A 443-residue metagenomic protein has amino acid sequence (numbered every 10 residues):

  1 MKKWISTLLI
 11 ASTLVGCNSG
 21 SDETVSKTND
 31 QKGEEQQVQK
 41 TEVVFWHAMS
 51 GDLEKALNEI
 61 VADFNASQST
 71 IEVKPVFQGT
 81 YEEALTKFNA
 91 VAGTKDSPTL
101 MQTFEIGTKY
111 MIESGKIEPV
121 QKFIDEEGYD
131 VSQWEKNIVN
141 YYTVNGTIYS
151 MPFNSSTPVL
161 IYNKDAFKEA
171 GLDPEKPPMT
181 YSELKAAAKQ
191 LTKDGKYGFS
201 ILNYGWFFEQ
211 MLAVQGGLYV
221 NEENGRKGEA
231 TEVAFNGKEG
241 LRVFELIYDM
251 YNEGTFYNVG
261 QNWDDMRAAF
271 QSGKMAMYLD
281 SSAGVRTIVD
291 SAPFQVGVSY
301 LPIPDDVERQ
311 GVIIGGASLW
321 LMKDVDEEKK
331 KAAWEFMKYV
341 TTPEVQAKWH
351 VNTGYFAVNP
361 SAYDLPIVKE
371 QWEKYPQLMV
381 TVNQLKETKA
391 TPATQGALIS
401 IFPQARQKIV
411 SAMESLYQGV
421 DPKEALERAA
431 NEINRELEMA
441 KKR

Functional and structural regions predicted by a protein language model:
M1-V44, A66, E424-E427, N431-R443: Short, low-complexity disordered leader/linker segments with a strong preference for bacterial N-terminal type II
V38-S50, I71-V76, T99-L100, Y149 (+2 more regions): Short, well-ordered beta-strand elements
S50-E72, I409: Short, polar/charged alpha-helical segment
D63-W134, E169-G171, A269, A276-M277 (+4 more regions): Extracytoplasmic "Venus flytrap"/periplasmic binding protein-like
A66-S67, E72-K74, N89, A170 (+4 more regions): Extracytoplasmic/periplasmic substrate-recognition and gating elements
F104-Y162, K185, I201, E209-V214 (+3 more regions): Hinge/lid segment of periplasmic solute-binding proteins
A187-Q190, E229-V259: Glycine-centered hinge/linker elements that transmit conformational signals in sensory and ligand-binding systems
Q377-E432: C-terminal capping/gating helix-and-loop segments adjacent to ligand/active sites or protein-protein/ligand interfaces
